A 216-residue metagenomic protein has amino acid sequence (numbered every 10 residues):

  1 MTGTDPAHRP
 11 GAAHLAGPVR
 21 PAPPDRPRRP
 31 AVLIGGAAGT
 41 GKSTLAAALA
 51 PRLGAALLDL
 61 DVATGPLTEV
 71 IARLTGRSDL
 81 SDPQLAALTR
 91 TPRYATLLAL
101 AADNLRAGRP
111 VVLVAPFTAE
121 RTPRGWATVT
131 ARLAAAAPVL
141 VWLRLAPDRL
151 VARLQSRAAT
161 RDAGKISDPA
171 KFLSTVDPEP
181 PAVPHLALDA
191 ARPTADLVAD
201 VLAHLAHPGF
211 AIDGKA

Functional and structural regions predicted by a protein language model:
I34: Hydrophobic anchor at the beta1->P-loop junction of P-loop NTPases
A37: P-loop (Walker A) phosphate-binding loop of NTP-binding proteins
T40: ATP-binding Walker
S43: Walker A/P-loop
A47-A102: Conserved substrate/cofactor phosphate-moiety recognition/catalytic segment in nucleotide-dependent phosphotransferases
L88-A134: Glycine-rich phosphate-binding loop used to anchor ATP phosphates in small-molecule kinases, encompassing both
L133-L154, L188: Conserved phosphate-donor/acceptor-positioning beta-strand/loop module used by diverse small-molecule
S156-D200, D213-A216: Small-molecule kinase domains that catalyze NTP-dependent phosphoryl transfer to phosphate-bearing small molecules
